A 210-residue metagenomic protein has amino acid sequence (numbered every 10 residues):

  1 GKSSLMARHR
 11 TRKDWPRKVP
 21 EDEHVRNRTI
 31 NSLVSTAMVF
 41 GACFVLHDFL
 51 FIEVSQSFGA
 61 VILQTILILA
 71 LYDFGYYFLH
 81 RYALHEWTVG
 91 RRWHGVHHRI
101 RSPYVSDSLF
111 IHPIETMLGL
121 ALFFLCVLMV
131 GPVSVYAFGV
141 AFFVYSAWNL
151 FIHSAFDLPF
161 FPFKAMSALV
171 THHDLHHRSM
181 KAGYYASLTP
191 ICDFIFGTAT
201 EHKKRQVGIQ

Functional and structural regions predicted by a protein language model:
G1-V130, A186-Q210: Non-catalytic, topology-defining segments of multipass membrane proteins
V133-L188, F194: Functionally important transmembrane alpha-helices
